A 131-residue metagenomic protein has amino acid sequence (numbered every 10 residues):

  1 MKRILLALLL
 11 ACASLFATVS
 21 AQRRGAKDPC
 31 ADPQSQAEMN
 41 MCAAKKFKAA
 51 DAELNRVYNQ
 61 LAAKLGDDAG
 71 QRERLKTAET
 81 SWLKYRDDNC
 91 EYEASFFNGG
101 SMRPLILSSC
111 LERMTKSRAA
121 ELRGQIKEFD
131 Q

Functional and structural regions predicted by a protein language model:
M1-I4: Positively charged n-region of N-terminal signal peptides that target proteins for export
A7-L15: Bacterial N-terminal signal peptides
T18-Q131: N-terminal alpha-helical modules
